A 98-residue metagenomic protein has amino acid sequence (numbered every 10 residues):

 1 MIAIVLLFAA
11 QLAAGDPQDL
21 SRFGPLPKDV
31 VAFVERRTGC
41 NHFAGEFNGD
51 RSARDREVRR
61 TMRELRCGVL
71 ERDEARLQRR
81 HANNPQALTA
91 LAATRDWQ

Functional and structural regions predicted by a protein language model:
M1-G15: Classic N-terminal secretory signal peptides
M1-I2, P27, V31, D55: Low-complexity, intrinsically disordered short peptide segments enriched in small/polar/basic residues
F8-L12, V31-F33, A44, R95-Q98: Contiguous hydrophobic segments
D16-H42: Immediate post-signal-peptide N-terminus of mature secreted/exported proteins
N41-Q98: Compact alpha-helical subdomains of small soluble proteins
